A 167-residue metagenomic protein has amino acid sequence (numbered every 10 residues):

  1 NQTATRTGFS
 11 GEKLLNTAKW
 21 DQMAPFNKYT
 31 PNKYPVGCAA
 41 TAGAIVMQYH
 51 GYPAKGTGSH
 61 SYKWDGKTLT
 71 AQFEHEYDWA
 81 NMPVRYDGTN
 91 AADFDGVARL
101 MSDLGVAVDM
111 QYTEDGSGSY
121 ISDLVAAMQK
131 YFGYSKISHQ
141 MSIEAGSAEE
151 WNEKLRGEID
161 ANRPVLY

Functional and structural regions predicted by a protein language model:
N1-I121: Active-site-adjacent structural segments surrounding the nucleophilic cysteine of cysteine proteases and isopeptidases
A126-Y167: Active-site-adjacent substructure of cysteine-protease-like catalytic cores
